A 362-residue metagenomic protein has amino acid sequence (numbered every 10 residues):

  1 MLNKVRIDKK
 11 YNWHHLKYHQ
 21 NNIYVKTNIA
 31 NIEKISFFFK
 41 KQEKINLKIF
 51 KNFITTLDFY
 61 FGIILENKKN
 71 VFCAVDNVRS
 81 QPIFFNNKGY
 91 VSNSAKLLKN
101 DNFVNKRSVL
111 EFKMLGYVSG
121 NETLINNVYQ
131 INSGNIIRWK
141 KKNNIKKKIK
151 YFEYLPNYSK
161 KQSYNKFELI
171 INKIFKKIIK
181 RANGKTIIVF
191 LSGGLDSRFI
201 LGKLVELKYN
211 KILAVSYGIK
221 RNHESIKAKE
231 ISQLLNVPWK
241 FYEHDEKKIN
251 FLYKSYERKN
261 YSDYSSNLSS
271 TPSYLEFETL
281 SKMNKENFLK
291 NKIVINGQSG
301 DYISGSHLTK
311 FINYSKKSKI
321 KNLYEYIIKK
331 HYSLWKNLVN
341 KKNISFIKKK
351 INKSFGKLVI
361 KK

Functional and structural regions predicted by a protein language model:
M1-K247: Cysteine-centered catalytic environments shared across enzyme families
K69-F72, N77, L155-K362: ATP-dependent adenylate-handling active sites, centered on carboxylate activation for C-N bond formation
